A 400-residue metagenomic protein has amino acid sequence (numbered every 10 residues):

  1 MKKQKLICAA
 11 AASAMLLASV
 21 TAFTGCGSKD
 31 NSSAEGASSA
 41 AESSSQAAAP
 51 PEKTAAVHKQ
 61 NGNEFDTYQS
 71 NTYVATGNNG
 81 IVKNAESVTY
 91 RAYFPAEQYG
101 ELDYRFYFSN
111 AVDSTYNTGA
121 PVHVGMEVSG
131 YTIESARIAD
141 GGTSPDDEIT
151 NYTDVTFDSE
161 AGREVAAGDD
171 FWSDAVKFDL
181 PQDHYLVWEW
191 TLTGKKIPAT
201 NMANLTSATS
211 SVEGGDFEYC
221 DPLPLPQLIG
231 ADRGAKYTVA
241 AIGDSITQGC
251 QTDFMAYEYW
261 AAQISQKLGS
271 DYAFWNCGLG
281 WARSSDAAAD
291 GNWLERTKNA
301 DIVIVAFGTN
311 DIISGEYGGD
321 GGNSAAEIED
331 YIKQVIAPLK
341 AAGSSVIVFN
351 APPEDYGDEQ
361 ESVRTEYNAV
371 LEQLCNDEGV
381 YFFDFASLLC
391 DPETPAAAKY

Functional and structural regions predicted by a protein language model:
K5-L16: Sec-dependent N-terminal signal peptides
T21-G25: C-terminal motif of bacterial Sec signal peptides marking the signal peptidase cleavage site
S28-I242, T247-Q248, T252-D253: N-terminal secretory targeting modules
V187, I304-A306, I347: Structural motif
K236-A241, I246-K333, D355-G357, T365: Conserved SGNH/GDSL esterase-like catalytic core that processes O-acyl groups on lipids and polysaccharides
E327-A341, E366-Q373: Alpha-helical scaffolding segments of alpha/beta enzyme cores, especially the outer helices of TIM-barrel or partial
A342-V346: A short helix->loop->beta-strand "cap" motif at the edges of active sites that frequently abuts
P353-Y400: Catalytic His-Asp segment of secreted/periplasmic serine-dependent ester chemistry enzymes
